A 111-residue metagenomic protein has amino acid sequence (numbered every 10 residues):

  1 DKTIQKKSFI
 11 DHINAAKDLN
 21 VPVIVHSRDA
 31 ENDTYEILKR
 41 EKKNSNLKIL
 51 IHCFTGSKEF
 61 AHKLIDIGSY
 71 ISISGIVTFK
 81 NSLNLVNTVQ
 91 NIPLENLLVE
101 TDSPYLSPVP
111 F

Functional and structural regions predicted by a protein language model:
D1-I67, L83, N87-T88, Y105-L106 (+1 more regions): Divalent metal-binding pocket/active-site signature
I24, S72-I73, L98: Conserved beta-strand positions in the central sheet of alpha/beta enzyme cores
K48-I49, Y70, N96-L97: Structural motif
H52, E95-P104: Non-cysteine beta-strand/loop elements that form the S-adenosyl-L-methionine
I71-N87: Active-site glycine- and acidic-residue-rich loops that bind and position anionic ligands or nucleotide-like cofactors
T78, S103-L106: Short Gly/Pro-enriched loop/turn and capping motifs at secondary-structure junctions
